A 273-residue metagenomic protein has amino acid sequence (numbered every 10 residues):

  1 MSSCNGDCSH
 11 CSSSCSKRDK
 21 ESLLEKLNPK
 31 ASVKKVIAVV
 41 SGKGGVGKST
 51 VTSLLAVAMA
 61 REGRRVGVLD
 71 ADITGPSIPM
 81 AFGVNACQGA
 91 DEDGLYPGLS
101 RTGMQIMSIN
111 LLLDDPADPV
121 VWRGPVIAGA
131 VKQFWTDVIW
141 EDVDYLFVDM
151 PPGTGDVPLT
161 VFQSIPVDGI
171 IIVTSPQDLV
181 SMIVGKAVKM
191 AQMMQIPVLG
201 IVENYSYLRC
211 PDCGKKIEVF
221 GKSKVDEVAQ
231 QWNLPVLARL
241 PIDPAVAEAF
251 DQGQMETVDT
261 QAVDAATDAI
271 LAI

Functional and structural regions predicted by a protein language model:
M1-E21, V188-I273: C-terminal lobe/tail of nucleotide-utilizing enzymes
M1-G42, C87: Extreme N-terminal, non-catalytic leader segments that precede Walker-type/kinase nucleotide-binding cores
V33, G44, D70, I78 (+7 more regions): Residue-level signature of catalytic and energy-coupling elements of molecular machines, predominantly ATP/GTP-dependent
K35-I73, V188: Walker A/P-loop phosphate-binding motif and the immediately C-terminal alpha-helix
V66, A71-P116, A128: Phosphate-binding loop that captures ATP/GTP phosphates
M107, M150, Q163, A269-I270: Glycine-rich phosphate-binding loops of nucleotide-dependent enzymes
L113-V161: Phosphate-binding/switch loop-helix module in NTP-utilizing enzymes
E141-V148, T154-G155, P166-A187: Conserved Switch II/interswitch segment of TRAFAC-class P-loop GTPases
